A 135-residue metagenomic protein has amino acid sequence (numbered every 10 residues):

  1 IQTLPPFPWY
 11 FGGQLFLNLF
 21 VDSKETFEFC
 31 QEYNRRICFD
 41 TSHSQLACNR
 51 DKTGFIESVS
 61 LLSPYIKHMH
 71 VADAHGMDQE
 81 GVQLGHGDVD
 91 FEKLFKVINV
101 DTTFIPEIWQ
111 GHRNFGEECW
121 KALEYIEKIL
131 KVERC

Functional and structural regions predicted by a protein language model:
I1-Q31: Basic- and aromatic-lined ligand-binding clefts that recognize polyanionic substrates
F11, F27, Q31-C135: Histidine-acidic metal/acid-base catalytic patches
